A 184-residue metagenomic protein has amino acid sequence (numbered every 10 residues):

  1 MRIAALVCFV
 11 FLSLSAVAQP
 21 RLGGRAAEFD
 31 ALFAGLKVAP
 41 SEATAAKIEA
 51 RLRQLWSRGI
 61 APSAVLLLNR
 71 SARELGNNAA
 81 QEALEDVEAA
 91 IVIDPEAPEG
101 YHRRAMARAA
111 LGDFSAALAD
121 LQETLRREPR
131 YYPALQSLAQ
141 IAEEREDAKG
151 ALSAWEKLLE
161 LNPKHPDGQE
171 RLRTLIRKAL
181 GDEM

Functional and structural regions predicted by a protein language model:
A16-N69: N-terminal leader/linker segments that initiate helical-solenoid repeat arrays
F33, A50-R53, E88, Q122 (+1 more regions): Alpha-solenoid helical repeat scaffolds
K37-V38, A148-D167, R173, R177: TPR/TPR-like (Sel1-like) alpha-helical repeat modules
S41, S57-A64, A148, L152-S153 (+1 more regions): Alpha-helical linker/edge segments of TPR/alpha-solenoid repeat scaffolds and analogous pre-/post-domain helices
S57, I91-V92, E123-R126, L159-E160 (+1 more regions): Conserved structural position within tetratricopeptide repeats
R58-A61, E96, R130, K164 (+1 more regions): Short coil loop/turn residues that delineate tetratricopeptide repeat
S63-A134: Alpha-helical adaptor scaffolds
